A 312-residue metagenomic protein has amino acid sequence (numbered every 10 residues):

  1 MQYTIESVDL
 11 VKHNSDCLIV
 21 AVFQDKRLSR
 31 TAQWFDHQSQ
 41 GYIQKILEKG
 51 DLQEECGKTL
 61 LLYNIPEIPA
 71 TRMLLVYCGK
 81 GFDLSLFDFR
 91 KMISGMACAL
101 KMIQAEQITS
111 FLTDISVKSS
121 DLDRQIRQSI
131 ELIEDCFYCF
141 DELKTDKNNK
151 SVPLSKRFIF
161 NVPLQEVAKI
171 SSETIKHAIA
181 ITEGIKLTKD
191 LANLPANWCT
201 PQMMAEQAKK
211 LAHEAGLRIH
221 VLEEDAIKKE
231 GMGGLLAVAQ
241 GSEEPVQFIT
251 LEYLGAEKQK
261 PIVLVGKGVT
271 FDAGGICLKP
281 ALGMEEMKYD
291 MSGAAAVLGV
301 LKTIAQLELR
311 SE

Functional and structural regions predicted by a protein language model:
M1-G268: Short amphipathic alpha-helical segment within the helicase RecA-like ATPase core that mediates nucleic-acid
A208, I262-L264, L278-E312: Alpha-helical metal-binding/catalytic segments enriched in His/Glu/Asp
G275: N-terminal nucleotide-binding beta1-loop-alpha1 segment
